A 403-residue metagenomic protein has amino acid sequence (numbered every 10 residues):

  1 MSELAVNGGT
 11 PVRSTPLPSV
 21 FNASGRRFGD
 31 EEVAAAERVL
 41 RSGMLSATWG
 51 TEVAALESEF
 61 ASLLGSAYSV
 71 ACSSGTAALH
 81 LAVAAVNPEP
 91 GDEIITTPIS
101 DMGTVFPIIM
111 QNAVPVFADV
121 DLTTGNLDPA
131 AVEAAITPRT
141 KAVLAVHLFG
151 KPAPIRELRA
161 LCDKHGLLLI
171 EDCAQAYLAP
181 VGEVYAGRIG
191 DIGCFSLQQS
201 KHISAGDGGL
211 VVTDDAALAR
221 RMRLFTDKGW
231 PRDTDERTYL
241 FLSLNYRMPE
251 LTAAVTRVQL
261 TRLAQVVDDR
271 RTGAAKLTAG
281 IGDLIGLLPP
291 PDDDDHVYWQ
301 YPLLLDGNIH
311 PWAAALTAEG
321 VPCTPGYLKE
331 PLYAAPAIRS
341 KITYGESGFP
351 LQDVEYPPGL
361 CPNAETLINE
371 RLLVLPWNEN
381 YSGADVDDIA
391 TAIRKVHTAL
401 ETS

Functional and structural regions predicted by a protein language model:
M1-L45, V374-P376: N-terminal "arm"/small-domain region of PLP-dependent enzymes with the aminotransferase-like
G25, A55-S58, A67-S69, A130 (+4 more regions): PLP-dependent aminotransferase class I/II
S46-E93, P107-Q111, F117-D119, V184: Phosphate-binding glycine-rich loop
V70, I95, V116, L169-I170 (+3 more regions): Structural detector of well-ordered beta-strand residues that form the stable sheet scaffold of enzyme domains
A84-C173, P180: PLP-dependent aminotransferase-like
E171-A205, D235-L240: Conserved active-site segment immediately N-terminal to the catalytic lysine that forms the internal aldimine
R188-D227, E250-A253: Active-site PLP attachment segment
